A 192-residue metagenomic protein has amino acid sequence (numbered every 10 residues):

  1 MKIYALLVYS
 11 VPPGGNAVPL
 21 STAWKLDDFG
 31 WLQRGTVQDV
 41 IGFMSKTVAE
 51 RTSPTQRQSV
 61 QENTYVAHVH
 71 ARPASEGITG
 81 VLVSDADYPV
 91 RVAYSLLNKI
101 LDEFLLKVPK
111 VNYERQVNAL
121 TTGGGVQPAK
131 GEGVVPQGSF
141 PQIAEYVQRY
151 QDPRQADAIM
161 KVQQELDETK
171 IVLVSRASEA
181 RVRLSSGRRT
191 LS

Functional and structural regions predicted by a protein language model:
M1-D152: Extended N-terminal soluble domains of membrane/secretory-pathway proteins
G131-S192: SNARE-motif-like long amphipathic alpha-helical rods in endomembrane trafficking proteins
